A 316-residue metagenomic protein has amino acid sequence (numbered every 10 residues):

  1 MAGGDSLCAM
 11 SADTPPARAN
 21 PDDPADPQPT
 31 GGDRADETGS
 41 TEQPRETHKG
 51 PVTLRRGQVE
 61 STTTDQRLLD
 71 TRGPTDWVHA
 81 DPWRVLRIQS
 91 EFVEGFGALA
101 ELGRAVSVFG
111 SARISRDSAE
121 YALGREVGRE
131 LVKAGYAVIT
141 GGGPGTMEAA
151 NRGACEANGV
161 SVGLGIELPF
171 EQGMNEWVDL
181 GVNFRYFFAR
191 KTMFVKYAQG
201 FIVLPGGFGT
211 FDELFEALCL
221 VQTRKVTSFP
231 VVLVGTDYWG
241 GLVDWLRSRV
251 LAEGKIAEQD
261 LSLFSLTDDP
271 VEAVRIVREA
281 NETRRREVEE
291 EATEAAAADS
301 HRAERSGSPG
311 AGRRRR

Functional and structural regions predicted by a protein language model:
D5-A9: Short, positively charged and aromatic/hydrophobic N-terminal segments
S11-R18, P29-I166, G173: Glycine-rich beta-alpha loop segments
P15, L233-R316: C-terminal functional extensions of proteins
E94, A98, Y136, C155-G159 (+5 more regions): Generic secondary-structure signature for well-ordered alpha-helical cores
L99-E101, E130-V132, A154-C155, Q172-E176 (+3 more regions): Solvent-exposed alpha-helices and their adjacent loops that cap or buttress functional pockets in soluble metabolic
G145-V203: Acidic/glycine-enriched connector segments
E167-G173, T210, Y238-G241: Short gly/pro/ser/thr-enriched loop/turn and capping motifs at secondary-structure boundaries
R185-D237, N281-R286: Active-site/ligand-binding-proximal alpha/beta "capping" segment
